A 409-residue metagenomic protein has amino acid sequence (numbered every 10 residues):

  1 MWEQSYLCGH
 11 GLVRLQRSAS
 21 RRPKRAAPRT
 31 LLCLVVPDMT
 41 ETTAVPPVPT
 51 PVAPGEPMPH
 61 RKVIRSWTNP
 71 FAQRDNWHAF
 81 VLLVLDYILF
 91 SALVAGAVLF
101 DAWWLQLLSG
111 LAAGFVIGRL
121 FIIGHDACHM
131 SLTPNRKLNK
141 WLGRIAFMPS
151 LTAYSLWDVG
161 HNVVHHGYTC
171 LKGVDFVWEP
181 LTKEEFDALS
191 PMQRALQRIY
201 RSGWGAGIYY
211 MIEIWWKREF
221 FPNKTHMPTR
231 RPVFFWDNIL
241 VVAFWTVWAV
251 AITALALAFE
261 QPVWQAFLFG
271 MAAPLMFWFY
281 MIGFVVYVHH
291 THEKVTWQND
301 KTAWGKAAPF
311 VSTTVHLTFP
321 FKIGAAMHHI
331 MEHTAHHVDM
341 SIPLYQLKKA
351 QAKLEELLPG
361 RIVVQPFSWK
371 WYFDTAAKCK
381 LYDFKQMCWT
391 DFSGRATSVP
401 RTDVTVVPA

Functional and structural regions predicted by a protein language model:
R14-R17, R21-R25, R29: Basic polycationic patches enriched in arginine
T40-V63, G203-R218: Short, charged cytosolic
R65-R74: Cytosolic juxtamembrane amphipathic/interface segments immediately preceding and feeding into a transmembrane helix
Q73-L120, P149-T152, Q197-I212, R230-V285: Alpha-helical bilayer-embedded segments of polytopic membrane proteins, i.e., transmembrane/intramembrane helices
I117-N238, K294-K380, F384: Membrane-embedded catalytic scaffold of the fatty acid hydroxylase/desaturase
C379-A409: C-terminal regulatory/interaction regions
